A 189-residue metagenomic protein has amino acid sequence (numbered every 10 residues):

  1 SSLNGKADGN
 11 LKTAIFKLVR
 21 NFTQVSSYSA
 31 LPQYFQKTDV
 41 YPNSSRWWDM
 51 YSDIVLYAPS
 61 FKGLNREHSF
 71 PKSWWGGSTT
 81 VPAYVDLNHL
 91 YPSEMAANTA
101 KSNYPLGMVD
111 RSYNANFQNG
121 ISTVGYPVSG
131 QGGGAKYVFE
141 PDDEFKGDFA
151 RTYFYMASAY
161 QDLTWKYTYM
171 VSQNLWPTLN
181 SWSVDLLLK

Functional and structural regions predicted by a protein language model:
S1-L56: N-terminal module-boundary/linker segments of secreted carbohydrate-active enzymes
Y57-K189: Domain-level detector of nuclease and nuclease-like folds in predominantly extracellular/periplasmic contexts
